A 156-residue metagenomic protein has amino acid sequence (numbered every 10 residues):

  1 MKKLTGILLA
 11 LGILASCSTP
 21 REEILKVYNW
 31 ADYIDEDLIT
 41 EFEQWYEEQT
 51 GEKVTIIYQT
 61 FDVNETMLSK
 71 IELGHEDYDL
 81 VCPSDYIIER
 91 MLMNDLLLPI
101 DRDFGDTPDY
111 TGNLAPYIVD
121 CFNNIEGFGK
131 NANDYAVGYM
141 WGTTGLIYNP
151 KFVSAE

Functional and structural regions predicted by a protein language model:
M1, I24, T55, C121-F122: Generic N-terminal leader/processing signal
M1-I24: Short, low-complexity disordered leader/linker segments with a strong preference for bacterial N-terminal type II
L8, D85, F104: Residues that line or immediately flank small-molecule/substrate-binding pockets and catalytic motifs
G12, Q44, N133-D134: Intrinsically disordered, low-complexity boundary segments flanking structured domains
S18-N94: Early extracytoplasmic/lumenal segment of secretory-pathway proteins
E65, E89-W141: Hinge/lid segment of periplasmic solute-binding proteins
G145-I147: Residues embedded in well-ordered beta-strands
F152-E156: Short helix-loop capping/hinge motifs at secondary-structure junctions, enriched in acidic/polar residues
